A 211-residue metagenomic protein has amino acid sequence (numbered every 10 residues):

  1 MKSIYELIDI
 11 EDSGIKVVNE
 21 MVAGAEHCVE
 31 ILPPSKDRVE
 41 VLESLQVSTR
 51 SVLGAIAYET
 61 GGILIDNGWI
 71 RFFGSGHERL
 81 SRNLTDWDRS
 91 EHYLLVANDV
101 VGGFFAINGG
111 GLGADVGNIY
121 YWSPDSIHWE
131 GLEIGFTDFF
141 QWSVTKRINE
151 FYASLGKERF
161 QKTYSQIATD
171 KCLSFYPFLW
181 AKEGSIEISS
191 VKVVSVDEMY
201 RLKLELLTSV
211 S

Functional and structural regions predicted by a protein language model:
M1-D115, S165-S211: A surface-exposed partner-binding patch
D115-Y152: Compact, glycine/acidic-enriched structural inserts
F139-S174: Short aromatic loop motif centered on NTY/YTY
